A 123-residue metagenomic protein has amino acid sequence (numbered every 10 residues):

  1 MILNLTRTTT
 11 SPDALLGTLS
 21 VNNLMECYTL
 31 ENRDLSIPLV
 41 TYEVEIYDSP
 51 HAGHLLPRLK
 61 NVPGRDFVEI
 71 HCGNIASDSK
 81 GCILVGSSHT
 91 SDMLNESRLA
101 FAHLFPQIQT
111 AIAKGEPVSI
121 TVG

Functional and structural regions predicted by a protein language model:
M1-V118, G123: Cell wall/extracellular polymer interaction/catalysis modules
